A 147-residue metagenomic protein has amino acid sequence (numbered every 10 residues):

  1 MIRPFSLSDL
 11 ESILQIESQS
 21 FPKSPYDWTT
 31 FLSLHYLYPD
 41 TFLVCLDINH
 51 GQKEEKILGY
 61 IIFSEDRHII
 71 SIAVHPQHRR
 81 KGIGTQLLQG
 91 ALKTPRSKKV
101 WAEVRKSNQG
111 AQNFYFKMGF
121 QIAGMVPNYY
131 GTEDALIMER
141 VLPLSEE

Functional and structural regions predicted by a protein language model:
P4-Q77, L88-G90, T94, V141-P143: Acetyl-CoA-dependent GNAT
S8, S12, Q109-G110, E133: Short alpha-helical
S33-L34, N108, G131-T132: Short secondary-structure capping/turn micro-motifs that flank functional sites
V74-P76, R80-K93, Q109-K117: Conserved acetyl-CoA-binding loop-helix of GNAT-fold acetyltransferases
T94-K106: Conserved GNAT acetyl-CoA-binding A-motif
E103-V104, F116, Q121-I137: Conserved catalytic-core motifs of GNAT/GCN5-like acyltransferases
E133-E147: Terminal substrate-recognition subdomain of acyl/acetyltransferases
